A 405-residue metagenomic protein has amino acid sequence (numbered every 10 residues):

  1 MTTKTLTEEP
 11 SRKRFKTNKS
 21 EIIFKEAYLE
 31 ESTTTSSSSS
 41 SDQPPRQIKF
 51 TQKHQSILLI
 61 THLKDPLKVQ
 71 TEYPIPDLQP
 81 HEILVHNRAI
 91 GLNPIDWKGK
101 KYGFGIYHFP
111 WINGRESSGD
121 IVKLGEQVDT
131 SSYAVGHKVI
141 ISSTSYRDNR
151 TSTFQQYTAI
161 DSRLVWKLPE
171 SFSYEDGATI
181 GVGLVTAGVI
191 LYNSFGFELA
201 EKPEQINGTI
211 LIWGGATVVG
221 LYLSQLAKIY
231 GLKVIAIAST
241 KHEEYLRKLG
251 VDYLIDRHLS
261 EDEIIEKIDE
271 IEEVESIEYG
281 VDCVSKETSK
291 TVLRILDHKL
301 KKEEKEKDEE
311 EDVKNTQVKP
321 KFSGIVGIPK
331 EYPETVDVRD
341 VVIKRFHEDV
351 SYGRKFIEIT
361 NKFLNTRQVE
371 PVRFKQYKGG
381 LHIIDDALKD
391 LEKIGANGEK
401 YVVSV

Functional and structural regions predicted by a protein language model:
K4-S36, S40-Q79, H86-L124, D129-V405: Terminal helix/beta-alpha structural elements that buttress the NAD(P)+-binding lobe
